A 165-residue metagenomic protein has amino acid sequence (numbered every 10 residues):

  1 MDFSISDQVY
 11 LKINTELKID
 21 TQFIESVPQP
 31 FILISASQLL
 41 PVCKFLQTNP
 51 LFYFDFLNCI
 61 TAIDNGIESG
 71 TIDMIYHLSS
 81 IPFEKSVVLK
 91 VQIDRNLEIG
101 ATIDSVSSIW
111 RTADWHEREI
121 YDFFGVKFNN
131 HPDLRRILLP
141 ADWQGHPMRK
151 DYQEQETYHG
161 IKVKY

Functional and structural regions predicted by a protein language model:
M1-Y165: Terminal low-complexity/charged segments
